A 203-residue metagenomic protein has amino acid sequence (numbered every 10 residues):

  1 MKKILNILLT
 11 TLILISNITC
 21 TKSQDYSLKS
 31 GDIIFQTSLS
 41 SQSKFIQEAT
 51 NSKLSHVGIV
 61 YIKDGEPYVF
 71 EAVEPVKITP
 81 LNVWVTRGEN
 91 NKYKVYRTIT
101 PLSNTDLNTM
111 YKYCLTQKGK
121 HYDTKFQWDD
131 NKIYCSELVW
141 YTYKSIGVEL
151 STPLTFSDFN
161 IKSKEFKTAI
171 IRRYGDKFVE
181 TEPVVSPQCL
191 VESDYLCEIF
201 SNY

Functional and structural regions predicted by a protein language model:
K2-T10: Sec-dependent signal peptide recognition, specifically the positively charged N-region followed immediately by
L8, I18-T19: Residues within alpha-helical transmembrane segments of multi-pass membrane proteins, especially transporters, ion
L9-L12, N51: Exposed boundary/loop context
I13-N17: Hydrophobic core
C20-Y203: Cysteine-nucleophile amide-bond enzymes
